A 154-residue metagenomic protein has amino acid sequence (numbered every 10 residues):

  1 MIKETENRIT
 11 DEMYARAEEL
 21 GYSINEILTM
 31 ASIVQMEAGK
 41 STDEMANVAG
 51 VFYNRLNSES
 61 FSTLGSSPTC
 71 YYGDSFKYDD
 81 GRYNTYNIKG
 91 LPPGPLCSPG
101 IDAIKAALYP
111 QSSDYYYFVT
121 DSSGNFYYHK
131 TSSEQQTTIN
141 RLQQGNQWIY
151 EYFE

Functional and structural regions predicted by a protein language model:
M1-E154: Bacterial extracytoplasmic/cell-wall-associated proteins, especially those involved in peptidoglycan
